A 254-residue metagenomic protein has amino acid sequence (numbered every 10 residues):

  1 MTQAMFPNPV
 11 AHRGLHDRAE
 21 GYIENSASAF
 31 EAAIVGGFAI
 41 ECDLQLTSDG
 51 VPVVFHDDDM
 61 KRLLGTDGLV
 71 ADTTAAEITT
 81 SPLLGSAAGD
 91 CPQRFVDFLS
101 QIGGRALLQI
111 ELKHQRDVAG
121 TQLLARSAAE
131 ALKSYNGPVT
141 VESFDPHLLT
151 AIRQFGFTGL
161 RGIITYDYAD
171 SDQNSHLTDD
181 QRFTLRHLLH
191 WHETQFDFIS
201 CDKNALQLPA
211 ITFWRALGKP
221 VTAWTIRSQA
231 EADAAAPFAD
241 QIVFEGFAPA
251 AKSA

Functional and structural regions predicted by a protein language model:
M1-A254: Phosphate-group recognition and catalysis centered on beta-loop-alpha active-site segments
